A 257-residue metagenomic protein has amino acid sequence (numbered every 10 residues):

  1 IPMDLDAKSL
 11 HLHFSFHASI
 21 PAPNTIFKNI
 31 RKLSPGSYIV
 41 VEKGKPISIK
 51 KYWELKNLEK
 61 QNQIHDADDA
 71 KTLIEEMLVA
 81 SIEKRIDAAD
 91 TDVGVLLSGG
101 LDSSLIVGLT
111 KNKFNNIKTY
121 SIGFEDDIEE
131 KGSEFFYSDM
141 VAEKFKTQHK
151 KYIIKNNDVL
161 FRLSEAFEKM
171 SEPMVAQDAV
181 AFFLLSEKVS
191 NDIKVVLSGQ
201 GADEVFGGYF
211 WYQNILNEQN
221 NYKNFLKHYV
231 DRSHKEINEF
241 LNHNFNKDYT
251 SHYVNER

Functional and structural regions predicted by a protein language model:
I1-M170, F182, N238: Cysteine-centered catalytic environments shared across enzyme families
E42, D139-K150, I154-R257: Glycine-rich active-site loop/lid subdomains used to bind and stabilize high-energy intermediates
